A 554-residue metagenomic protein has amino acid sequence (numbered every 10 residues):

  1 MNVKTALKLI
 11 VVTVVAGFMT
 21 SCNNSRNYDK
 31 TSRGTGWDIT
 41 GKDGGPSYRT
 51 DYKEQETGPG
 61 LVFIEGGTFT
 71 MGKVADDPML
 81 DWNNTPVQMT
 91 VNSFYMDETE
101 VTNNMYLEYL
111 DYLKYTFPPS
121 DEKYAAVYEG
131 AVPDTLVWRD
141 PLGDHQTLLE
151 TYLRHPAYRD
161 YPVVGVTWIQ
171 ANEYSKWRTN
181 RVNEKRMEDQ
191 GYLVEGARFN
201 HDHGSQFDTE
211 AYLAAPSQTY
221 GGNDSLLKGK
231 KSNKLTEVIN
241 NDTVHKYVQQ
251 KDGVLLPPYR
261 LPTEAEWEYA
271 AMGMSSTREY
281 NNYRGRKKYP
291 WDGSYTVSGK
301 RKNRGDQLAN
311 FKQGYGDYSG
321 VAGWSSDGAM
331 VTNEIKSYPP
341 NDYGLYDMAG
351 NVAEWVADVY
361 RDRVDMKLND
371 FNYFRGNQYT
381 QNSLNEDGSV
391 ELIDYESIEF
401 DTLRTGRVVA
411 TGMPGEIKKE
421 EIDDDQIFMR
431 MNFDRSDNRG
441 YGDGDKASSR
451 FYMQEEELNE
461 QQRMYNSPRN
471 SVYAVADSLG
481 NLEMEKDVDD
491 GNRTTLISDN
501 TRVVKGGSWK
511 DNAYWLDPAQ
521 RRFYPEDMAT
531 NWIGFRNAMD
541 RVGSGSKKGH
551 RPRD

Functional and structural regions predicted by a protein language model:
M1-I10: Bacterial N-terminal signal peptides that target proteins for export
F18-S21: C-terminal motif of bacterial Sec signal peptides marking the signal peptidase cleavage site
R26-K42, F63-I64, T70, A75 (+4 more regions): Functional-site microenvironments in short loops/helix caps that host divalent-cation chemistry
D38-E54: N-terminal low-complexity, Pro/Thr/Ser-rich intrinsically disordered segments that act as propeptides or flexible
R49-D51, D81-N84, G491, R521-E526: Short, P/G- and charge-enriched loop/turn segments at secondary-structure junctions
K53-L148, R159-V182, G350, G534-F535 (+1 more regions): A short glycine-rich, aromatic-capped structural motif
W515, Q520-F523, M528, I533 (+1 more regions): Catalytic loop of the DD-peptidase/beta-lactamase superfamily, centered on the K-T-G motif and neighboring
